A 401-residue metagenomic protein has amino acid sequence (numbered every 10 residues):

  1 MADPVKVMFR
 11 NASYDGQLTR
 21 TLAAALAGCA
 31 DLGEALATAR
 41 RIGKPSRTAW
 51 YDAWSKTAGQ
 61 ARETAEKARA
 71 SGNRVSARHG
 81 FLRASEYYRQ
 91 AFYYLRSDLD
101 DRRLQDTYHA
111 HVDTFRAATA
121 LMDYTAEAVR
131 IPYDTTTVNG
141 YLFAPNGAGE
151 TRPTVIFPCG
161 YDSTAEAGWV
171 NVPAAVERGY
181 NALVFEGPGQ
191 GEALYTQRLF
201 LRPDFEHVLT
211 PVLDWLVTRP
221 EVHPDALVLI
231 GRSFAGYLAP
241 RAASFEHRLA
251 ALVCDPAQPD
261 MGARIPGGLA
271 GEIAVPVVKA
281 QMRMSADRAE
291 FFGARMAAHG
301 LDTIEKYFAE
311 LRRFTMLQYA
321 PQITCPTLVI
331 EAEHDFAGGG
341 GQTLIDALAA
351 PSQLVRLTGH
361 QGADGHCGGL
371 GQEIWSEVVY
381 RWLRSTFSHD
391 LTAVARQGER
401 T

Functional and structural regions predicted by a protein language model:
W54, A58, L104-G149: N-terminal cap/lid segment of alpha/beta-hydrolase-fold proteins
R89, W215-E272: Primarily recognizes the serine-hydrolase "nucleophile elbow" in alpha/beta-hydrolase and SGNH/GDSL folds
Y161-A174, G340: The serine-hydrolase catalytic nucleophile loop
A175-E192: Conserved alpha/beta-hydrolase
L199-E221: Alpha/beta-hydrolase active-site loop
I323, V329-E331: Short beta-strand/loop motif that positions the catalytic acidic residue of the alpha/beta-hydrolase fold
L348-D364: Catalytic histidine neighborhood in serine/cysteine hydrolases with alpha/beta-hydrolase-type architecture
C367-T401: Catalytic active-site module of serine/aspartate enzymes centered on a nucleophile-bearing elbow/loop
